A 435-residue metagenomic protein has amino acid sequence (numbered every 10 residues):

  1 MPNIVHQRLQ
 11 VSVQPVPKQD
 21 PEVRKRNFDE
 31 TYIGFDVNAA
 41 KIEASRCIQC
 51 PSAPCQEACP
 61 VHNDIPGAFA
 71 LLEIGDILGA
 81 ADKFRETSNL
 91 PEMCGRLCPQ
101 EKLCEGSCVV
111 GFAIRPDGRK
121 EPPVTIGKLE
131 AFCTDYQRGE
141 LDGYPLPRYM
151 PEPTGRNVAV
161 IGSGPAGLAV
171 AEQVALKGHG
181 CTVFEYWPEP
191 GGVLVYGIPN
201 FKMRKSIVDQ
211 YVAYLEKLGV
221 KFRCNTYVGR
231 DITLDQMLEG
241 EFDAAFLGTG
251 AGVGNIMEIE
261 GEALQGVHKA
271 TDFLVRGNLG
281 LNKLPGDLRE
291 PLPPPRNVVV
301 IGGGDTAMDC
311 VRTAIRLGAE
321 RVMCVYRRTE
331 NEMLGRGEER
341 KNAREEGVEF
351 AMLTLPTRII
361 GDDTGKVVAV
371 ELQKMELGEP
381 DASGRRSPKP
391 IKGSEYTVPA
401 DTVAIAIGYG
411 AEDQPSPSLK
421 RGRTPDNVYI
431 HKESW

Functional and structural regions predicted by a protein language model:
L9-T31: Short, contiguous pre-domain boundary segments
E57, H62-M150, E216, C224 (+1 more regions): Glycine/serine-rich phosphate-binding loop and adjoining beta1-alpha1 elements at the start of nucleotide-handling
G79, E152, N157-I161, D209-I259 (+4 more regions): Feature captures the FAD/FMN-dependent oxidoreductase FAD-binding
P153-A166, P293-I301: Beta1/beta-strand and adjacent pyrophosphate-binding region of the FAD-binding site in flavoprotein oxidoreductases
N157-T182, A307-I315: N-terminal Rossmann-like FAD-binding beta1-loop-alpha1 element of flavoenzymes
A166, E189, G252, T306 (+1 more regions): Conserved Rossmann-like nucleotide-cofactor binding loop
G180-V183, W187-L218, F222, V311-R358: Rossmann-like dinucleotide-binding cores of NAD(P)H-dependent redox enzymes
A263-P295, P380-W435: FAD-site-proximal beta/loop scaffold in flavoenzymes
